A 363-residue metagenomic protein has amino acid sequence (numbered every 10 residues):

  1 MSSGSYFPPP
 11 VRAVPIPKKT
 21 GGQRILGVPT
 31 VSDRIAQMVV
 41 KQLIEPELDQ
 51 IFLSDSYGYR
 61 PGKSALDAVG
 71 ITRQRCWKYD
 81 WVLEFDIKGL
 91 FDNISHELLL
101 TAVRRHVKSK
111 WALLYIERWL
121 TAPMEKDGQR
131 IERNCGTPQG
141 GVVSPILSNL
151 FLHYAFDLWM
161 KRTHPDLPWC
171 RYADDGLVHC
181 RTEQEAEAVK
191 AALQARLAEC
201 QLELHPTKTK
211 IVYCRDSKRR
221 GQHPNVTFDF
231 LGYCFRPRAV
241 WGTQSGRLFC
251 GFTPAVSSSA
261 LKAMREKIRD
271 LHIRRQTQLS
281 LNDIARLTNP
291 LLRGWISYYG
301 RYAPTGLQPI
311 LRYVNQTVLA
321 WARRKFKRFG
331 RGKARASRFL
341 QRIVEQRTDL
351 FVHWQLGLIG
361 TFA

Functional and structural regions predicted by a protein language model:
M1-A363: Non-catalytic terminal/accessory segments
